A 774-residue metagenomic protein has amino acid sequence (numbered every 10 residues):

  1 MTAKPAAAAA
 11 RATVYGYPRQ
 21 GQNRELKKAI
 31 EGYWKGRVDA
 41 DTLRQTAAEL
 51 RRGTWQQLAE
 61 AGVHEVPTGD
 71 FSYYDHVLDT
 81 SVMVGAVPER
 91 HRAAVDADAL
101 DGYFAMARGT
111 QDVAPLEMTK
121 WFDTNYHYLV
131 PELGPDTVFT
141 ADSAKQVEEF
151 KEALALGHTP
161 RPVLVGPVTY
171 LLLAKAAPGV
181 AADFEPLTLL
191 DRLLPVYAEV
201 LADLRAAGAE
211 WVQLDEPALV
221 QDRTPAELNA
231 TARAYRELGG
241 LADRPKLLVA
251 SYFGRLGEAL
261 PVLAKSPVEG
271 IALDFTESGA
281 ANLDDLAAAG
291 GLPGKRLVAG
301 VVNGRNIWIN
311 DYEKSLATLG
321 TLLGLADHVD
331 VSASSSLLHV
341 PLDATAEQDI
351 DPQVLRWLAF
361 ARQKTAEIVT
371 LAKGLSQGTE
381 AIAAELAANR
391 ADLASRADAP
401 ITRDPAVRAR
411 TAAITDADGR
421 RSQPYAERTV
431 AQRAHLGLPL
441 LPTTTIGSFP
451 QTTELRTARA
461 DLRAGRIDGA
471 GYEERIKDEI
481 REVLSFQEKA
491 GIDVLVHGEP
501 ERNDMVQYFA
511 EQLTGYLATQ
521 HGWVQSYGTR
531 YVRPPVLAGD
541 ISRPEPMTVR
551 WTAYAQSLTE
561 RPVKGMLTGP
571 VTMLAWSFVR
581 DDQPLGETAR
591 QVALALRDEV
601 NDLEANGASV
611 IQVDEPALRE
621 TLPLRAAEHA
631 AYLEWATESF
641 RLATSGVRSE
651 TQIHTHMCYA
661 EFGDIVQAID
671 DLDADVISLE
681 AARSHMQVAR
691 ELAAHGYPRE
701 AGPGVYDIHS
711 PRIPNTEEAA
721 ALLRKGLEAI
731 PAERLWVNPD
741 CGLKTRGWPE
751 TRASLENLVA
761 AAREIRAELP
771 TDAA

Functional and structural regions predicted by a protein language model:
M1-A774: Domain-level signal for soluble alpha/beta catalytic cores
